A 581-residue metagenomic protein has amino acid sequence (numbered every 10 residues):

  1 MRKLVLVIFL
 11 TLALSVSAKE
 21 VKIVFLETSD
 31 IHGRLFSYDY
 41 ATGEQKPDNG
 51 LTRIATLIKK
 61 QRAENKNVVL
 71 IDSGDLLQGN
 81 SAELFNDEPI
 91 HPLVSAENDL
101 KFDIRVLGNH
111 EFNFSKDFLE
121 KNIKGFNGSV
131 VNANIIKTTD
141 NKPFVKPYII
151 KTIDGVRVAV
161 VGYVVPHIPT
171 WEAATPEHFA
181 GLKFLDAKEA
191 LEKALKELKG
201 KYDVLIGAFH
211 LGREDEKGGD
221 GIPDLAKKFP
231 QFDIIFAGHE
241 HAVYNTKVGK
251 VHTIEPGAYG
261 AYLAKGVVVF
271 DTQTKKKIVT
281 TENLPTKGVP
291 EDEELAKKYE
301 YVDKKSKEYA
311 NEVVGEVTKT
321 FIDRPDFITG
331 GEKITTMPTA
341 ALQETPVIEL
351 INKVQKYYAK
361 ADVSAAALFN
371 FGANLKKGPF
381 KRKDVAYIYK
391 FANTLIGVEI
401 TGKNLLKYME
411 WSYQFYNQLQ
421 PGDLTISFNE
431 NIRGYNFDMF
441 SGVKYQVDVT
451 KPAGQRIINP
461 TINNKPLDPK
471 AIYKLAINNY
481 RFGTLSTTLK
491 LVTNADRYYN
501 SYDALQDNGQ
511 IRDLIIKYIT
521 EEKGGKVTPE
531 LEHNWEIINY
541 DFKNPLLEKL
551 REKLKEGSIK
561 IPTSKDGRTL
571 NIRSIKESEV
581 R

Functional and structural regions predicted by a protein language model:
M1-L4: Positively charged n-region of N-terminal signal peptides that target proteins for export
F9-S17: Hydrophobic h-region of N-terminal signal peptides that target proteins for export in Gram-negative bacteria
A18-E294, M337, L342-V354, S364 (+4 more regions): Acidic, metal/ion-coordinating pockets
K19-V24, R34-L57, I168, E172 (+3 more regions): Catalytic centers of hydrolytic enzymes
